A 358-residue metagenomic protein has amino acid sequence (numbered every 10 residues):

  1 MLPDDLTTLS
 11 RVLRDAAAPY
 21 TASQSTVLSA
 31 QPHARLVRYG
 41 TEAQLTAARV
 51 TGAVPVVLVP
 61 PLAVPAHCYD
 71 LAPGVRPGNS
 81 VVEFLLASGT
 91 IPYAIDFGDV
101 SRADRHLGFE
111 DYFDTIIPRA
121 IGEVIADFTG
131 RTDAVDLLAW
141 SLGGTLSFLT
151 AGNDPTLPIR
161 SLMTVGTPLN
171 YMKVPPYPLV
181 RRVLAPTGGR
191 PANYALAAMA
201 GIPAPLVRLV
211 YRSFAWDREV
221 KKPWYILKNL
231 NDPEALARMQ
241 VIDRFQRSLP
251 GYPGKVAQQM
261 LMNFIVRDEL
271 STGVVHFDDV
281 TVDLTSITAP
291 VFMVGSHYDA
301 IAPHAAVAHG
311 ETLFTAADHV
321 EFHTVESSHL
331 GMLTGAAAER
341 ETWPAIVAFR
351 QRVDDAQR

Functional and structural regions predicted by a protein language model:
S23-S101: Short, surface-exposed "cap/lid" segments of acyl-processing enzymes
H106-D127: Alpha/beta-hydrolase active-site loop
P118-I121, F128-L142: Alpha/beta-hydrolase fold nucleophile elbow
A126, L142, L146-K255: Alpha/beta-hydrolase-fold enzymes
L137-A139, V165, V294: Short beta-strand immediately N-terminal to the catalytic nucleophile in serine-hydrolase-like folds
I287, M293-G295, D299: Short beta-strand/loop motif that positions the catalytic acidic residue of the alpha/beta-hydrolase fold
A300-A306: Conserved alpha/beta-hydrolase "acid-adjacent" motif
F322, E326-E341: Catalytic histidine-centered segment of alpha/beta-hydrolase-like enzymes
